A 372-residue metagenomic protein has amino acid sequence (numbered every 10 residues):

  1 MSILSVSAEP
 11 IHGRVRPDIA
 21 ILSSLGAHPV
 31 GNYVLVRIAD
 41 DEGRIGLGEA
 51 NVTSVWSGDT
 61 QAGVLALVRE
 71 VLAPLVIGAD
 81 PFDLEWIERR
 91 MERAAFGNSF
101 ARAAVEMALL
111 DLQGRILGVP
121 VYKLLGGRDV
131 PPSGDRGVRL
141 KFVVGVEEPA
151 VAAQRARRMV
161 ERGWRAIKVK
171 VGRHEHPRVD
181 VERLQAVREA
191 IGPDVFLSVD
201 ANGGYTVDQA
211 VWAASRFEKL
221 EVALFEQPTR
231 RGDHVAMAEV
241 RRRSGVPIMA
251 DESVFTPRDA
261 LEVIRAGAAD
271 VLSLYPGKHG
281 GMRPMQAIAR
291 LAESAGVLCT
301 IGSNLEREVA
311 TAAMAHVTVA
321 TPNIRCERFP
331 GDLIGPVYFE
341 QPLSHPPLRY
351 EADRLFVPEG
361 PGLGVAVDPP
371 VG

Functional and structural regions predicted by a protein language model:
M1-I45, N51-V55, P336-Q341: Structured beta-strand/loop patches that form or line metal/cofactor-binding pockets in enzymes
V36, G43, L72, V105 (+8 more regions): Conserved, mostly hydrophobic/aromatic
A39-I116: Metal- or metallocofactor-binding catalytic centers and their adjacent structured scaffolds across diverse enzyme
G48, V138-V144, R165-V169, V195-A201 (+5 more regions): Hydrophobic faces of well-ordered beta-strands that scaffold small-molecule active sites in alpha/beta enzyme cores
R69-A73, E106, L110-D111, Y122 (+5 more regions): Predominant activation on well-ordered alpha-helical scaffold segments within soluble catalytic domains
F100-A101, E106-G145: Glycine-rich, aromatic-flanked loop segments that form ligand/cofactor-binding clefts across common enzyme folds
G126-S244: Metal-dependent enolase-superfamily TIM-barrel catalytic cores that perform enediolate-based chemistry
S215, E221, G232-M249, V254-R354: Shared catalytic-loop signature of beta/alpha-barrel
